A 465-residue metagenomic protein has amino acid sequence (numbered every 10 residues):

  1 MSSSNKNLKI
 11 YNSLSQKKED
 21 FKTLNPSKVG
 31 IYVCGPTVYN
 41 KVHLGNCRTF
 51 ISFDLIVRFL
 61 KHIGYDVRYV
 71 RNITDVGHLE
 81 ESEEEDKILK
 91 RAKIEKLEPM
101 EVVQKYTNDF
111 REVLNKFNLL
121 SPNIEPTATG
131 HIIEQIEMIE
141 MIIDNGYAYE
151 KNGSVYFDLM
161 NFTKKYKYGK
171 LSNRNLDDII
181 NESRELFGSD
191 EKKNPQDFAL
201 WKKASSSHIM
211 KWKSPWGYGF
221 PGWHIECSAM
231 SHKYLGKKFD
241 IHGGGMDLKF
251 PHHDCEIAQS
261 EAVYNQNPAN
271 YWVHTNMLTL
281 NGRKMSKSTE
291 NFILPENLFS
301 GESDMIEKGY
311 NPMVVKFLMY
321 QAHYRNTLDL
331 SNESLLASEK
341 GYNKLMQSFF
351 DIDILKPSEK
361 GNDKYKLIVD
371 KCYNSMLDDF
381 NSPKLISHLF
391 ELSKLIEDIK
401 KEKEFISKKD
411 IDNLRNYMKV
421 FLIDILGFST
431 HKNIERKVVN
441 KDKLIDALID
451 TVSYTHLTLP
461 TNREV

Functional and structural regions predicted by a protein language model:
S2-Y39, D54, E112, I133-D353: Alpha-helical recognition segments enriched in aromatics with Gly/Pro capping that present substrate-recognition
S15-K18, L24-N118: N-terminal, positively charged nucleic-acid-binding surface of large information/translation enzymes
H43, H224, T455: Conserved adenylation A10 loop of the ANL superfamily
G64-V67, N115-N123, A148-Y149, K238 (+1 more regions): Surface-exposed helix-capping loop/turn segments at secondary-structure junctions
D66, E98, L120, K238 (+2 more regions): Short coil/loop linkers at secondary-structure junctions
V70-H78, K105-F110, L120-Q135, G153-F162: Short, glycine/charge-rich beta-strand/loop segments that flank catalytic centers and engage negatively charged groups
A92-E101, S121-P122, M305, R325-D329: Short, polar/flexible loop-turn hinges at active-site or ligand-entry regions and domain interfaces
I293-L457, R463: Structural preference for alpha-helix termini/caps and helix-kink/transition segments
